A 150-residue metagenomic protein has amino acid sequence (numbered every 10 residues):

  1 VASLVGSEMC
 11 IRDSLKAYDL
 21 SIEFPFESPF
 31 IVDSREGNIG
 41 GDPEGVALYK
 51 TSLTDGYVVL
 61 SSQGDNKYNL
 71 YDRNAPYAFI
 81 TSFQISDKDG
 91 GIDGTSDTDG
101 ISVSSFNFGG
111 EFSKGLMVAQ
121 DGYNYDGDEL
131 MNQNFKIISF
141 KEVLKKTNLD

Functional and structural regions predicted by a protein language model:
V1-G6, C10-I11: Single conserved hydrophobic/aromatic residue that forms the stacking wall/gate of nucleotide- or nucleobase-binding
S7-E8, V58-S62, M117-A119: Conserved beta-strand element within WD40/beta-propeller blades
R12-Y18, D65-Y71, Y125-K141: Structural motif
A17-E27, L70-I80, F108, I138-L149: Short loop/turn segments immediately following beta-strands, especially the blade-tip and inter-blade linker loops
V32-G45, Y77-F108: Conserved blade-ending motifs and adjacent loop-strand segments that build the rim/top face of beta-propeller domains
N38-I85: Loop/turn-rich, solvent-exposed surfaces of beta-rich toroidal or solenoidal domains
G100-D150: Blade-level signature of beta-propeller repeat domains, shared across WD40, Kelch, NHL, RCC1 and BNR/Asp-box propellers
